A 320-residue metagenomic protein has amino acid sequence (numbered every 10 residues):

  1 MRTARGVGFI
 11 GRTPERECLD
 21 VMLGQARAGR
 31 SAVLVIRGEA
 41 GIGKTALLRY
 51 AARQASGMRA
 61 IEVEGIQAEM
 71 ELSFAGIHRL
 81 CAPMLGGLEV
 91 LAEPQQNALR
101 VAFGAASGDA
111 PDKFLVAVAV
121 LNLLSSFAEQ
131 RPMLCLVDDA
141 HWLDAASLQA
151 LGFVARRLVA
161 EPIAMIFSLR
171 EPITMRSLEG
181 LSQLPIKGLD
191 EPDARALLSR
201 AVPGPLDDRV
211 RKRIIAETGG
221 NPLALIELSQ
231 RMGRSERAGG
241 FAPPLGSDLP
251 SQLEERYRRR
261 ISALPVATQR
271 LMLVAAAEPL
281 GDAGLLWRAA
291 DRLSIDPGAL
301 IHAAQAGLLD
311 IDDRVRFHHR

Functional and structural regions predicted by a protein language model:
M1-G24, N97-A106, G246-E254: Conserved adenine-nucleotide phosphate-binding loops and their immediately adjacent elements
G24-S31: Phosphate-binding P-loop
A32-L48: Walker A/P-loop nucleotide-binding motif
R37-E39, I61-M70, R170, I186: A short hydrophobic beta-strand->loop->alpha-helix junction that borders the nucleotide-binding pocket of P-loop NTPases
I42, Y50, R59, D193-A201 (+1 more regions): Short secondary-structure boundary elements
A46-M133, W142: Conserved phosphate-binding/catalytic loops and adjacent sensor/switch elements of nucleotide-binding enzymes, spanning
L124-A164: Conserved Walker B catalytic segment
A150-P185: Sensor-1/coupling segment of RecA-like P-loop NTPase cores
